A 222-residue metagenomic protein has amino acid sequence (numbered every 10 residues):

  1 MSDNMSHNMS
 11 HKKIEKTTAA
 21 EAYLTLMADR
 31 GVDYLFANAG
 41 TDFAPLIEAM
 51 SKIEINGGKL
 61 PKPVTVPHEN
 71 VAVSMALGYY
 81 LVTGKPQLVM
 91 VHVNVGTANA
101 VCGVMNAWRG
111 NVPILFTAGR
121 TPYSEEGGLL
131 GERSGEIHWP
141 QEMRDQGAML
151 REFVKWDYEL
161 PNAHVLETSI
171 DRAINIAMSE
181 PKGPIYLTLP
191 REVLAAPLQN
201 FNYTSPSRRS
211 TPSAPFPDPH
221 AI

Functional and structural regions predicted by a protein language model:
S2-I222: N-terminal alpha/beta PP-like core and its mobile active-site loop of ThDP/TPP-dependent enzymes
